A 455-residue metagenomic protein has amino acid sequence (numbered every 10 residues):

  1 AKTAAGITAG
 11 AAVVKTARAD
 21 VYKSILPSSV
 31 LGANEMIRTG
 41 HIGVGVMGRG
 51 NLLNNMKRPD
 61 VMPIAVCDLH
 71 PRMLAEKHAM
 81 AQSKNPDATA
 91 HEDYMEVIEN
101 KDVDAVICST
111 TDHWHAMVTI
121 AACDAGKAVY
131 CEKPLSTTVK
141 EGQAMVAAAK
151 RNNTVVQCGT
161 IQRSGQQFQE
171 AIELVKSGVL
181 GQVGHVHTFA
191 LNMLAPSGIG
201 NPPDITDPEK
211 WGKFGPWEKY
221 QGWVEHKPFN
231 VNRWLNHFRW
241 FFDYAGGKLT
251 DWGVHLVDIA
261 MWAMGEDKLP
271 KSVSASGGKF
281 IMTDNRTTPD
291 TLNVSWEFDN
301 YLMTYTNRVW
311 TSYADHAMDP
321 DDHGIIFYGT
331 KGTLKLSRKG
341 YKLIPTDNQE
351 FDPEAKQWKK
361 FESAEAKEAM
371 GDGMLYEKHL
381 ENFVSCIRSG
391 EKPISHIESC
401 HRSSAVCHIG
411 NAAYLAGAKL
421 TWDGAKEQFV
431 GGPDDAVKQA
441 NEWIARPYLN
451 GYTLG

Functional and structural regions predicted by a protein language model:
A1-S24: N-terminal export signals
D20-E35: A short, basic/flexible loop-to-alpha-helix module at the beginning of a structural domain
V44-G45: Glycine-rich Rossmann-fold phosphate-binding loop(s) that bind the pyrophosphate of adenine dinucleotide cofactors
G48-R49, H115: N-terminal Rossmann-fold NAD(P) dinucleotide-binding loop
V61-A81: NAD(P)-binding Rossmann-fold cofactor-contacting core
A105-I107: N-terminal Rossmann-like NAD(P) cofactor-binding module of classical short-chain dehydrogenase/reductase
T111-D112, A116-S164, G178: Beta-strand-loop-alpha-helix segment that lines the small-molecule cofactor/substrate pocket of alpha/beta enzymes
Q169-E170, Q182, H187-E398, R402-G455: Contiguous beta-strand/loop segments that form the cofactor/metal-binding neighborhood of enzyme cores
